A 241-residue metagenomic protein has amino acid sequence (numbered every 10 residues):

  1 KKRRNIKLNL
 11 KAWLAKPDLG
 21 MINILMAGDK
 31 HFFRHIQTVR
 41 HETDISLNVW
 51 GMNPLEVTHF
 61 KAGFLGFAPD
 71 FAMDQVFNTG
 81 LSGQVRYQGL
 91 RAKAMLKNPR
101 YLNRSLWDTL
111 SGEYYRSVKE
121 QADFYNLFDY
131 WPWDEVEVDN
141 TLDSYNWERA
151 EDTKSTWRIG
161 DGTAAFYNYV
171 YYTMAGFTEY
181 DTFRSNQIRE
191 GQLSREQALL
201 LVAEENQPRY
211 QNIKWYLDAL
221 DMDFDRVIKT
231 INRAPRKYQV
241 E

Functional and structural regions predicted by a protein language model:
K1-E241: Nucleotide-activated chemistry modules centered on ATP-dependent adenylation/adenylyltransferase
